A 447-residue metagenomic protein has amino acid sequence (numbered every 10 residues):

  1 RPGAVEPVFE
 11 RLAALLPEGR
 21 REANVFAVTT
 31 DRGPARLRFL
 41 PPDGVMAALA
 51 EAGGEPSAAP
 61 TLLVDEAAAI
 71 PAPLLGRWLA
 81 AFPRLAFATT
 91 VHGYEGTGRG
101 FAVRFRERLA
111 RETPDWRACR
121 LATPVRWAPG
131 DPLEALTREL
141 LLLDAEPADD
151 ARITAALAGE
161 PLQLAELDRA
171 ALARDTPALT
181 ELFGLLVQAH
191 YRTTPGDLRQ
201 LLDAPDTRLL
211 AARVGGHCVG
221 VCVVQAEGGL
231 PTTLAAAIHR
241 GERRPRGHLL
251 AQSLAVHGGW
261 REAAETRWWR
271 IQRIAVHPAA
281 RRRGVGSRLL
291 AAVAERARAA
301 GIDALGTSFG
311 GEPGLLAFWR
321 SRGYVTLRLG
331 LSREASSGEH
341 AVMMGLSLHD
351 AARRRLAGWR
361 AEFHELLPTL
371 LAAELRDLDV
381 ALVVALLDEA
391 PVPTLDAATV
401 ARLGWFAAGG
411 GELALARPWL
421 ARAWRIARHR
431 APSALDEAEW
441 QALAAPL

Functional and structural regions predicted by a protein language model:
P2-A52: Inter-Walker segment of RecA-like/P-loop motor cores
G33-R77: Conserved RecA-like ASCE ATPase "motif II neighborhood" in helicase/translocase motors
A68-E112, W116, L121: Signature of the SF2 helicase/ATPase Hel1-core->accessory helical subdomain module
E95, E107-D150: Conserved coupling/interface region of RecA-like P-loop/ASCE motor cores
P161-A226: Conserved helicase/translocase motor-coupling segment
V223-A275, S336: Conserved acyl-donor/pantetheine-binding loop and adjacent beta-alpha core of acyl/acetyltransferases and related
E262, R267-W269, R273, V293-G311: Conserved GNAT acetyl-CoA-binding A-motif
R273-V276, R281-A297: Conserved acetyl-CoA-binding loop-helix of GNAT-fold acetyltransferases
